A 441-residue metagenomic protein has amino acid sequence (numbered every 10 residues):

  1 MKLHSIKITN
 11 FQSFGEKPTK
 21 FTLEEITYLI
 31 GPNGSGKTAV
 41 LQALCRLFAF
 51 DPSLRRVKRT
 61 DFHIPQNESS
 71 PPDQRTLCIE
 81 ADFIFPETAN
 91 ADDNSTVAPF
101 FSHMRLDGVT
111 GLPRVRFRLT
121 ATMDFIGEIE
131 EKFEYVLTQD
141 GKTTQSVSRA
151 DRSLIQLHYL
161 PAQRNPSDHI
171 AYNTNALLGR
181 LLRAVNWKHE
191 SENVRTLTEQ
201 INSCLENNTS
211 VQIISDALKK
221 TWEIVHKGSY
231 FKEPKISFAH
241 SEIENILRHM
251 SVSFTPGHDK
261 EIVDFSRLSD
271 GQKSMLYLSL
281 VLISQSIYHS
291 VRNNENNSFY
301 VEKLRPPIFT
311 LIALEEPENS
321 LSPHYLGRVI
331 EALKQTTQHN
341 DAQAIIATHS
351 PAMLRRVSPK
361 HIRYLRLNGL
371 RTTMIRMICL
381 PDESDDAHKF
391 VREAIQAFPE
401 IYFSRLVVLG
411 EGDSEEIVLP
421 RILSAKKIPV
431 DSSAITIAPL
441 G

Functional and structural regions predicted by a protein language model:
M1-A49, L247, T255-A397, E416-R421: Switch/communication elements of ASCE P-loop NTPase nucleotide-binding domains
T27, H158, V407: Conserved beta-strand position immediately N-terminal to the Walker
L41-T110: Conserved P-loop NTP-binding catalytic core
D61-N67, F100-R105, Q139-V147, I236-F238 (+2 more regions): Short alpha-helical segments and helix-capping/turn motifs at coil-helix boundaries
Q74-I79, P113-F117, S153-L157, I308-F309 (+4 more regions): Short glycine-/polar-rich loops that comprise or flank the Walker A/P-loop and associated switch/sensor motifs
I84-E199: Electropositive, glycine-dotted interaction segments that contact anionic polymers or phosphate-rich ligands
P166-N175, G179-I312: Extended helical coiled-coil dimerization/tether regions that scaffold and oligomerize large DNA-maintenance assemblies
R405-G441: Conserved helicase/translocase motor-coupling segment
